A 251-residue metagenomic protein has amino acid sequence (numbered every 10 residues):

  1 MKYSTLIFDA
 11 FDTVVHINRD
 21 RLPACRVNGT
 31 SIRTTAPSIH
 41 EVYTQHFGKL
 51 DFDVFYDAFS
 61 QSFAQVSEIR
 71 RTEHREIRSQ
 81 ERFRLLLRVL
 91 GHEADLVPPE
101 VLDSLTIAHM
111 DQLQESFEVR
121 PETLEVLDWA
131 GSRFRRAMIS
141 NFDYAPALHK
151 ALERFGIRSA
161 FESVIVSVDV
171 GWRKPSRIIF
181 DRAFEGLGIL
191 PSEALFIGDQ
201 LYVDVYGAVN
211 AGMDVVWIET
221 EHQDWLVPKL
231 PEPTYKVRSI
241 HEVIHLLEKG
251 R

Functional and structural regions predicted by a protein language model:
M1-L6, T13, N28-T30, E41-D53 (+3 more regions): Asp-based, Mg2+/Mn2+-dependent phosphohydrolase catalytic module
F11, N18-I69: Conserved phosphoryl-transfer catalytic core
R26-V27, R70, Q112-Q114, R135-R136 (+2 more regions): Short, contiguous strand/loop micro-motifs
I32-K49, I77-D95: Helix-loop "lid/cap" segments that line or gate small-molecule binding pockets
T44-A58, L90-L105, S159-F161: Short, surface-exposed acidic
A58-F63, L105-D111: Short, Lys/Arg-enriched alpha-helical recognition elements, typified by the DNA-recognition helix
F63-S79, E153: Short, electropositive alpha-helical surface patch
H74-E81, P98-E100, I107-R136, P146: Short, acidic loop-to-helix structural element flanking the phosphoryl-transfer center in phosphate-processing enzymes
